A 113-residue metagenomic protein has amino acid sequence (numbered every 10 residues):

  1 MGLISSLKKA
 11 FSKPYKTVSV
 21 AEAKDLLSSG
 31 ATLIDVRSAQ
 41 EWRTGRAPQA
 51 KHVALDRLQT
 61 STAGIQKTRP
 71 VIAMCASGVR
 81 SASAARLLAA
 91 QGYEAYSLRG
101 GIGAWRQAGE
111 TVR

Functional and structural regions predicted by a protein language model:
M1-T32, A39-P70, V79-R113: Rhodanese-like catalytic fold shared by cysteine-dependent sulfurtransferases and DSP/PTP-type phosphatases
C75: Short cysteine clusters
